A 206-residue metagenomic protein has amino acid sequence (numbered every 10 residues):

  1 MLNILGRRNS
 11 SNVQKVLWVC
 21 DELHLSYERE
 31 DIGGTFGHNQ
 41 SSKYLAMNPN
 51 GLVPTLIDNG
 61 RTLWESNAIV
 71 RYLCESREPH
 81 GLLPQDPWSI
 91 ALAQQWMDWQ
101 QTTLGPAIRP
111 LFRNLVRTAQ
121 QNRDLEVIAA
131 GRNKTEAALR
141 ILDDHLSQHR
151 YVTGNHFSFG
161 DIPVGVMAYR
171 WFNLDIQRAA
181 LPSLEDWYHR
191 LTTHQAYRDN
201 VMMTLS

Functional and structural regions predicted by a protein language model:
M1-N9, Q14-A129, D143: GST-like domain detector, emphasizing the conserved glutathione-binding G-site in the N-terminal thioredoxin-like
H24-S26, R140, P182, S206: Compositionally biased amphipathic helical and low-complexity segments enriched in hydrophobic
L25, S42, V70, H149 (+2 more regions): Intrinsically disordered, low-complexity segments enriched in small/polar residues
G34-T35, G160, L205: Conserved beta-strand edge residues that scaffold enzyme active sites
N50, S76, Q148-H149, H194: Structured helix-beta-strand junction loops
W88, Q100-T193, N200: GST-like fold's C-terminal all-alpha helical module
D199-S206: Short, flexible loop/turn segments with low-complexity composition
